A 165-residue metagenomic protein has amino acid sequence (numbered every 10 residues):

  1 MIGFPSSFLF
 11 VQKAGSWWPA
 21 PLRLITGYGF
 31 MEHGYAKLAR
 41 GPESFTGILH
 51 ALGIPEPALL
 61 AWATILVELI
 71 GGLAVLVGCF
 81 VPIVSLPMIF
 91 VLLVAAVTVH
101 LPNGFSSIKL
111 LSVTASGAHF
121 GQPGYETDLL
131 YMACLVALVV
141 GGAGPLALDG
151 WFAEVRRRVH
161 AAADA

Functional and structural regions predicted by a protein language model:
M1-A39, A58-L66, I70-L73, V77-A165: Extended, low-polarity transmembrane helix blocks
A39-L59: Membrane-interface interhelical connector segments
